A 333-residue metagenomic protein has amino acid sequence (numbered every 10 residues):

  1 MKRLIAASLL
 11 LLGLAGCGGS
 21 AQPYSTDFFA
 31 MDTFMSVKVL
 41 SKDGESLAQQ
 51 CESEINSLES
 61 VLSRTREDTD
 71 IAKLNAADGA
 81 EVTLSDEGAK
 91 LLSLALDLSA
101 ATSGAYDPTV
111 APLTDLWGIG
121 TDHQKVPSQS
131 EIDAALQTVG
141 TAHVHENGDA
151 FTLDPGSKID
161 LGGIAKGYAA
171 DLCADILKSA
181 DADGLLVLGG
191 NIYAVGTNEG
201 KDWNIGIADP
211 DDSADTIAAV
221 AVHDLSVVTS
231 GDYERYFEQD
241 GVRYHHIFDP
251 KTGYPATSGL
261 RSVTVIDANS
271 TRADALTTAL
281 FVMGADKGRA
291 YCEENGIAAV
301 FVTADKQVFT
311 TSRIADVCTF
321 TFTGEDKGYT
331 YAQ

Functional and structural regions predicted by a protein language model:
L4-L11, A15-Q333: Mature catalytic core of soluble alpha/beta enzymes
